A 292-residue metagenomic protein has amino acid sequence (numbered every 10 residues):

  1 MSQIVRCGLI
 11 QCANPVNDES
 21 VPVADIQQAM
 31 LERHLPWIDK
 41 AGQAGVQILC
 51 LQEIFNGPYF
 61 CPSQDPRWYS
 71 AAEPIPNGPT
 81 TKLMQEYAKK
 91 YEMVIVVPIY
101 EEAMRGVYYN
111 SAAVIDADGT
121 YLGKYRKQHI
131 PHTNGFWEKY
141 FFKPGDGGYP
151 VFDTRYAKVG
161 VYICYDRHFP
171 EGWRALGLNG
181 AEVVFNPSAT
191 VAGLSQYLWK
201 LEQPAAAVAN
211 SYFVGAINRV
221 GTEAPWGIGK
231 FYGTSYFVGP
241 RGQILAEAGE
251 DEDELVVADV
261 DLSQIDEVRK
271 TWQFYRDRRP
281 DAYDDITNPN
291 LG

Functional and structural regions predicted by a protein language model:
M1-Q3, L291-G292: Basic/polar N-terminal segments that are highly enriched at the extreme N-terminus, encompassing both cleavable
I4-D18, V23, S111, K124 (+2 more regions): Active-site-proximal beta-strand elements of phosphoester/diester hydrolases
C7, V114-L122, V238-A246: Short, glycine-anchored, charge-dense loop/turn motifs used at functional sites
V23-D118, K124, T190-A205, A209: Cys-nucleophile CN-hydrolase/nitrilase-fold catalytic domain and related Cys-dependent amidase chemistry that acts on
E73-P76, E86, A103-E182, A192-A205 (+1 more regions): Active-site catalytic loop in hydrolytic enzyme cores
P76-V96, K158, C164-L255: CN hydrolase (nitrilase-like) catalytic-core segments centered on the catalytic cysteine and neighboring Lys/Glu
V97-I99, S111-V114, P150, S235-F237 (+1 more regions): Short beta-strand scaffold segments in enzyme catalytic cores
I265-G292: A conserved C-terminal secondary-structure "cap"
